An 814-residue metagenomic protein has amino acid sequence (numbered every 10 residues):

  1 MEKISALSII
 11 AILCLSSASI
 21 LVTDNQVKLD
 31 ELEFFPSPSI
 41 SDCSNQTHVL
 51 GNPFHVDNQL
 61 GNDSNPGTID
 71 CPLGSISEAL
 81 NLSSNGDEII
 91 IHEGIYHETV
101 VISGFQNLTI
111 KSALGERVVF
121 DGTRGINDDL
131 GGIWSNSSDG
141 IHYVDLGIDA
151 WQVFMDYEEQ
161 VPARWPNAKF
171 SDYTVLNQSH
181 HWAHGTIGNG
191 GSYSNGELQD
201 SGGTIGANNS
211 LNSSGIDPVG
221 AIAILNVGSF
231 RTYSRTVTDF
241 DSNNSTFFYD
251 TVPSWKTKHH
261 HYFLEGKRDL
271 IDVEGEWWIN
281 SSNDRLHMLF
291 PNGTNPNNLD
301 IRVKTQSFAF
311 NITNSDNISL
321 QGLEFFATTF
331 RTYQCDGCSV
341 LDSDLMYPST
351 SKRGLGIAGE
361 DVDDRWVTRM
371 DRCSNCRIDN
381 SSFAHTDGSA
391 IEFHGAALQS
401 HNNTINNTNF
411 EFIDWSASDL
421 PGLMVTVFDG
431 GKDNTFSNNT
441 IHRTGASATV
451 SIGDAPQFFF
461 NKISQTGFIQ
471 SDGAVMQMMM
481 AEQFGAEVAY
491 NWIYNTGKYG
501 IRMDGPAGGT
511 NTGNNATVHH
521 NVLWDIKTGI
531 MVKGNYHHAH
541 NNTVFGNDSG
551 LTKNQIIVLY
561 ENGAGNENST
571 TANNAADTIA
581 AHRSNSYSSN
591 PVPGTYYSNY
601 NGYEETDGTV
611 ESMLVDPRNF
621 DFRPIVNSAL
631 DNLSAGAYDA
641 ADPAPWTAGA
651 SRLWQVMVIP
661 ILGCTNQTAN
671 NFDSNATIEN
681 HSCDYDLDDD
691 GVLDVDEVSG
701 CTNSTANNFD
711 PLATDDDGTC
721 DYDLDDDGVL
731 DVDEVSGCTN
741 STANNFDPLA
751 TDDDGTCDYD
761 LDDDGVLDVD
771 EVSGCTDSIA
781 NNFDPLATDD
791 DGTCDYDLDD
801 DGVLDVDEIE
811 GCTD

Functional and structural regions predicted by a protein language model:
M1-S37: Secretory targeting signatures
F34-N52, Q59-S64, I659-D814: Extracellular calcium-associated, cysteine-rich motifs in secreted modular proteins
D42-S44, V49-Q334, S339-R365, D371 (+3 more regions): Extracellular polysaccharide-degrading/modifying enzymes targeting complex plant/algal/animal polysaccharides
N85, L108-T109, N311-S319, D336-S339 (+9 more regions): Surface-exposed loop/turn motifs in large extracellular/passenger domains
E98-T109, G509-D621: Predominantly extracellular beta-rich ligand-binding scaffolds that present long acidic/polar faces for carbohydrate
T99-V100, F308, A327-T332, S349-A358 (+12 more regions): Short glycine/acidic-rich loop motifs that flank beta-strands on beta-rich extracellular proteins
P253-H259, E265-G266, T294-D316, F326-Y333 (+3 more regions): Beta-propeller domains
